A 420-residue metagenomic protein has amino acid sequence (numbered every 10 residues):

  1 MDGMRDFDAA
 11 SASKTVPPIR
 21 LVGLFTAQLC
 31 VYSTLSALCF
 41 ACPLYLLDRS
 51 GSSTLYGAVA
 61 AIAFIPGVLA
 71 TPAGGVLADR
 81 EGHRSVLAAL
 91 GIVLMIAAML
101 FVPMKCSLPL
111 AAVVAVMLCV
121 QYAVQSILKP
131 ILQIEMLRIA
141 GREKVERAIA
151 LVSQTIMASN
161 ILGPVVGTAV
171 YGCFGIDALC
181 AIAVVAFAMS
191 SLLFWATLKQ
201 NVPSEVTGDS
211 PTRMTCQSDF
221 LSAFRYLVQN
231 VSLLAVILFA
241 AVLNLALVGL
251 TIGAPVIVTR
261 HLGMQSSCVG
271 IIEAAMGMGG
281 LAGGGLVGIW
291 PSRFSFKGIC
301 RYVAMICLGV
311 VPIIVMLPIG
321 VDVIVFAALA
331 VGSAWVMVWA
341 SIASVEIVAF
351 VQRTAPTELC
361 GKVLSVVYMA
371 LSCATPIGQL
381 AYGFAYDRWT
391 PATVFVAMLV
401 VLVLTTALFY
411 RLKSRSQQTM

Functional and structural regions predicted by a protein language model:
M1-V16, K413-M420: Intrinsic disorder in cytosolic terminal tails and internal cytosolic loops of multi-pass membrane transporters
D8-P66, R225-M276: Helix-loop boundary and gating motifs at the non-cytosolic
G23-C39, A63-V76, S85-G91, V113-G172 (+6 more regions): Substrate-agnostic recognition of the 12-TM MFS/MFS-like secondary transporter fold
P43-D48, L162-I182, R260-H261, I377-M398: Transmembrane alpha-helix termini and helix-breaking/packing motifs in multi-pass membrane transporters
L47, L100-K105, Q121, F194 (+3 more regions): MFS-fold secondary transporters
L69-A73, D79-R80, R84-G91, T259-M420: C-terminal transmembrane bundle of multi-pass solute transporters/carriers
L179-A196, F395-Y410: Symmetry-related core transmembrane helices of the 12-TM Major Facilitator Superfamily/SLC fold
A186-S210, Y410-M420: Helix-loop junctions on the cytosolic side of multi-pass membrane transporters, especially the intracellular loop
